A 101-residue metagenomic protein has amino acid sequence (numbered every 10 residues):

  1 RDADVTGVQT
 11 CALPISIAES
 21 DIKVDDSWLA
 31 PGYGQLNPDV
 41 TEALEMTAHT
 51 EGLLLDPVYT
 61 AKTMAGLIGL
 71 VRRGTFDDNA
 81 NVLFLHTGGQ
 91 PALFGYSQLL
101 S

Functional and structural regions predicted by a protein language model:
R1-C11: Single conserved hydrophobic/aromatic residue that forms the stacking wall/gate of nucleotide- or nucleobase-binding
A3, A30, K62, F84-L85: Compositionally biased, low-complexity repeat tracts
C11, I22, V82: A broad, low-specificity signal marking well-ordered, structured residues that form hydrophobic/aromatic
A12, D26-P31, H86-P91: Glycine-rich beta-alpha junction loops
A18-D78: Active-site-adjacent helical/loop segments in soluble small-molecule enzymes
I68-S101: Phosphate-binding loop/pocket of nucleotide- and phosphate-handling active sites
